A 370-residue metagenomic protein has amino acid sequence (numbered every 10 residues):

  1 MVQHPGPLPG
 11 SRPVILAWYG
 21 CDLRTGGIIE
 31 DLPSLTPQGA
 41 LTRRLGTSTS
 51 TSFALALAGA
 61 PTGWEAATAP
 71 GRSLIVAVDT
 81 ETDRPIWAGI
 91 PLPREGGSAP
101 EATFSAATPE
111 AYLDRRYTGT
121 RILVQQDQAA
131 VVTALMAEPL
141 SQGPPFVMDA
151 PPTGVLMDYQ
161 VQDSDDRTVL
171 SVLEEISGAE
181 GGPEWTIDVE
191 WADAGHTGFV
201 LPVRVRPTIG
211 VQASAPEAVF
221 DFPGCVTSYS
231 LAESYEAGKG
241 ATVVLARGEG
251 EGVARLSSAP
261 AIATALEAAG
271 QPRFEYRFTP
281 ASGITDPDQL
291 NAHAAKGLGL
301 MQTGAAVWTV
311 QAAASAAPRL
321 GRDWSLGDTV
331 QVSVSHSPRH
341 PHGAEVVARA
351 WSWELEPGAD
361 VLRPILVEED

Functional and structural regions predicted by a protein language model:
M1-T82: A generic N-terminal leader/anchor concept
V2-I15, C21, G26, V205-E356: Acidic, small/polar-enriched beta strand-loop surface segments
L23, A40-T49, P93-A102, D188-G198 (+1 more regions): Short, ordered beta-strand-loop transition motifs
L41-P61, P100-A111, I176, A246 (+3 more regions): Oligomerization/assembly interface segments of phage tail-like spikes and tubes
F53, A106, T120-V147, Q162-W191 (+1 more regions): Amphipathic, non-transmembrane alpha-helical segments in extracytoplasmic/periplasmic proteins
T62-T153: Surface-exposed cap/loop segments at beta↔alpha junctions
V76-A106, Q331-R363: Short beta-strand and beta-hairpin "edge-sheet" elements
P93-E101, A107-L113, A150-K239: Short beta-strand-centered interaction patches in the first periplasmic/extracellular domains of large envelope
